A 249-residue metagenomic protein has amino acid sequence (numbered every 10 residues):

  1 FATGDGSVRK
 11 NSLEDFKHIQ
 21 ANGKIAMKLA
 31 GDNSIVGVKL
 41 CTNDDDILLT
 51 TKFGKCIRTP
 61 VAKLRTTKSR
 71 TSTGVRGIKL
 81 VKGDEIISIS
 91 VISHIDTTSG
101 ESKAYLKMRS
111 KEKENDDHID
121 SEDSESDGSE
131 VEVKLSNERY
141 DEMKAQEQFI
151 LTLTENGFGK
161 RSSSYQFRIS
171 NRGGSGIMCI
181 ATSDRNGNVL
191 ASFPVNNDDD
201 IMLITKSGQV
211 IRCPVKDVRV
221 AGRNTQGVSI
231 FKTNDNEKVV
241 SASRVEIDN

Functional and structural regions predicted by a protein language model:
F1-N249: C-terminal interaction appendages of subunits in large macromolecular complexes
